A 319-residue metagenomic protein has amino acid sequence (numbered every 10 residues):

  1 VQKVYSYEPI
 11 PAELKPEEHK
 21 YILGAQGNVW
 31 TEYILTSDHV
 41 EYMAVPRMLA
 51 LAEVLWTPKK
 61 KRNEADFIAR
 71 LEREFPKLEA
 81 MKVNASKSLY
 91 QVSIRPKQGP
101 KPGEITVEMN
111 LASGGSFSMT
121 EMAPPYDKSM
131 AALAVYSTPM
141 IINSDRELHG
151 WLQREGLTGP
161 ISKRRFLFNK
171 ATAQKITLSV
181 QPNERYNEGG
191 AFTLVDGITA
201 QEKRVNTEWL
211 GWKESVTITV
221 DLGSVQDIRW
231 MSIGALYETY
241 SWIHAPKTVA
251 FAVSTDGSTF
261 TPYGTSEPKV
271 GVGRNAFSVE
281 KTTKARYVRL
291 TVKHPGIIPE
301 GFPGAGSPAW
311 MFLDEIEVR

Functional and structural regions predicted by a protein language model:
V1-E108, A112-S113: Flexible, acidic glycine-rich loops studded with aromatic residues
N28-W30, V54, A112, Q153 (+4 more regions): Structured loops at beta-to-helix junctions and adjacent beta-edge loops in soluble globular domains
T31, V54, G115, P125 (+2 more regions): Short loop/turn segments at secondary-structure transitions that flank enzyme active sites
Y33-T36, E184-N187, I298-P299: Short, solvent-exposed loop/turn elements at domain surfaces
M48, M119, G150, M231 (+1 more regions): Hydrophobic, well-ordered secondary-structure elements that form the walls of internal hydrophobic environments
A52-K59, L148, G156, Q226: A generic secondary-structure signal for well-formed alpha-helical elements
R62, I68-I218, L236: Short, compositionally stereotyped local motifs that mark structural "simplifiers"
Q201-G264, G271-R319: Aromatic, loop-rich ligand-recognition surfaces of beta-strand-rich domains
